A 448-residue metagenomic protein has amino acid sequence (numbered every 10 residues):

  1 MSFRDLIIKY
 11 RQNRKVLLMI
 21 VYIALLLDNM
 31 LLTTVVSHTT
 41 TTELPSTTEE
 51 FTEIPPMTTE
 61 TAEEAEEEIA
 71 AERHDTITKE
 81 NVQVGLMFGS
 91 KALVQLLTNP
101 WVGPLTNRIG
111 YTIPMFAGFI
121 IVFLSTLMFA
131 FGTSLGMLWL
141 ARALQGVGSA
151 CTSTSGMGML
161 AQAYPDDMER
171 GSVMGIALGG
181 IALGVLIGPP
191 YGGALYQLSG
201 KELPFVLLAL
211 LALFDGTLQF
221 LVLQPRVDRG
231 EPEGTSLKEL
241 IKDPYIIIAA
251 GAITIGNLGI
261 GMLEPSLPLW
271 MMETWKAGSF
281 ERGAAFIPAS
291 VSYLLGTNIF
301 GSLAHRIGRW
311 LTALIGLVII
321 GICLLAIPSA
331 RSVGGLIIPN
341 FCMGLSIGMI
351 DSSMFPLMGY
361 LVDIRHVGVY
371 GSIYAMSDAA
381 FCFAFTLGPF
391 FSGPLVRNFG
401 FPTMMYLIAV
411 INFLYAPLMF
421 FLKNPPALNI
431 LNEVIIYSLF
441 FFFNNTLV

Functional and structural regions predicted by a protein language model:
V35-S37, I246-I287: Extracytoplasmic gate region of multi-pass secondary transporters
K91-P100, V185-L186, S290-N298, F385-T386: Residue-level signature of mid-helix packing/kink "hotspots" within the transmembrane helices of 12-pass Major
L97-T133, A304: Conserved MFS/SLC helix-loop-helix module at the cytosolic interface between two early adjacent transmembrane helices
G110, F131-G136, P165, K276 (+2 more regions): Helix-breaking motifs and short loop linkers at transmembrane-helix boundaries and internal kinks in secondary membrane
I113-L127, L311-A326: Structural signature of the two symmetry-related core transmembrane helices
A141-G180: Cytoplasmic helix-loop-helix junction between adjacent transmembrane helices in 12-TM secondary transporters
C151-P165, I350-R365: Intracellular juxtamembrane helix-capping segments at the cytosolic ends of symmetry-related transmembrane helices
I176-L223: Helix-loop-helix hairpin linking two adjacent transmembrane segments in secondary transporters
